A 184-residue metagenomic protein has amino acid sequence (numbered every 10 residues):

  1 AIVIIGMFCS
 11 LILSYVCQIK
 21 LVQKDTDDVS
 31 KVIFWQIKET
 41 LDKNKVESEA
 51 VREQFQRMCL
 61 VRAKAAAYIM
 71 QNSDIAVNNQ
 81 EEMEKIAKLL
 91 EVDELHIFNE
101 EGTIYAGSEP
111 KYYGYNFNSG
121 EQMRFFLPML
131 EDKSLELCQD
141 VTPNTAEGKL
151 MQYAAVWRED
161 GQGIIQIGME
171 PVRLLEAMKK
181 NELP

Functional and structural regions predicted by a protein language model:
A1-V29, I33: Extreme N-terminal signal-anchor transmembrane helix of membrane signaling/transducer proteins, especially in bacteria
D27-N78, E100-P110, M169-L183: Extracellular/periplasmic ligand-binding regions of membrane signal-transduction receptors
A76-M83, E109-N144, K180-P184: Extracytoplasmic/periplasmic sensor domains and loops in membrane signaling proteins
E84-I104, E182-P184: Short N-terminal helix-loop-first-beta-strand/juxtamembrane motif that initiates sensory/input modules
A87, P128, V156-W157: Short secondary-structure boundary/capping segments
N99, P143-A146, R158-E159: Acidic surface patches and DE-rich sequence motifs
E147-V156, Q162-G163: A short beta-strand signature within small-molecule sensing/ligand-binding domains used in signal transduction
I165-I167: Sensory beta-strand/linker motifs that couple input domains to effectors
